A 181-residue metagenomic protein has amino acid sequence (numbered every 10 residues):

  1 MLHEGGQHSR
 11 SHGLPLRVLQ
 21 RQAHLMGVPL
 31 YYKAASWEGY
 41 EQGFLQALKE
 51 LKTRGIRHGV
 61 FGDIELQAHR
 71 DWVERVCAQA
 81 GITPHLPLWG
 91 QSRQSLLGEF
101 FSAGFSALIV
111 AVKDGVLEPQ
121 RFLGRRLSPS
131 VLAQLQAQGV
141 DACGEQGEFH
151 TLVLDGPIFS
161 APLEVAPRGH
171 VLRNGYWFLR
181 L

Functional and structural regions predicted by a protein language model:
M1-I109: ATP-dependent adenylation/nucleotidyltransferase module used to activate substrates
Q22, M26-Y31, T53-H58, W72-V73 (+3 more regions): ATP/NTP-dependent adenylation/nucleotidyl-transfer catalytic domains that generate, transfer, or process NMP-activated
